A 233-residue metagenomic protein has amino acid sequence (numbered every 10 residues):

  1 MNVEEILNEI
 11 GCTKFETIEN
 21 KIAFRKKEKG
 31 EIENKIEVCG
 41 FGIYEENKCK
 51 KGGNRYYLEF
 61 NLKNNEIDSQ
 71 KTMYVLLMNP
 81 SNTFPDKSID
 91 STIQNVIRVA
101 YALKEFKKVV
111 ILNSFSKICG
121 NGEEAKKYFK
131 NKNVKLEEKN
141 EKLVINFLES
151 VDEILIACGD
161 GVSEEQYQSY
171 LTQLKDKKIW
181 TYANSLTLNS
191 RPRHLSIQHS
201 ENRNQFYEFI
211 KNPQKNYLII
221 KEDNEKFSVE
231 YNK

Functional and structural regions predicted by a protein language model:
M1-S88, K233: Active-site and ligand/interface coordination hotspots across diverse enzymes and nucleic-acid-associated assemblies
E4-I6, A125-K233: Glycine/proline-rich loop-helix segments at beta-alpha junctions forming the active-site rim of enzyme cores
N65-S69, K104, N146-D152: Flexible, charged surface loops at secondary-structure boundaries
Y74-P80, L112-K117, C158-G159: Short loop/turn segments at strand-loop or loop-helix junctions that form parts of catalytic or ligand-binding pockets
N79-K87, N121-K132: Surface-exposed cleft-lining segments at the edges of enzyme active sites
D90-Y101: Histidine-anchored nucleotide/phosphate-binding helix
E105-A125: Short connector loops at secondary-structure junctions
